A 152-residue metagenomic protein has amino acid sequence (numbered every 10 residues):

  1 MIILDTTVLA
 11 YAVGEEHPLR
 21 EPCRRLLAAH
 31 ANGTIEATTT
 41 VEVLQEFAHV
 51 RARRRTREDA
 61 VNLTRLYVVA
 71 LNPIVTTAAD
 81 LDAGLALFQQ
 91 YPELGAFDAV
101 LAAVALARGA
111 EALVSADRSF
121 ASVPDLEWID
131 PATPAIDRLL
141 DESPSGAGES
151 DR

Functional and structural regions predicted by a protein language model:
M1, A102, A107-R152: Acidic, PIN/NYN-like endoribonuclease modules and their adjacent C-terminal/linker elements
M1-T39, A52-N62, I136-E142, G146-R152: Short, well-structured N-terminal submotif of metal-dependent ribonuclease cores
T6, D98-A99: Conserved glycosyltransferase catalytic-site signature
E15, E42, V69-Q90: Acidic catalytic patch
G33-A37, A70-N72, G109-A112: Short active-site oxyanion
V50, T56-V75: Helix-adjacent hinge/juxtasegments
